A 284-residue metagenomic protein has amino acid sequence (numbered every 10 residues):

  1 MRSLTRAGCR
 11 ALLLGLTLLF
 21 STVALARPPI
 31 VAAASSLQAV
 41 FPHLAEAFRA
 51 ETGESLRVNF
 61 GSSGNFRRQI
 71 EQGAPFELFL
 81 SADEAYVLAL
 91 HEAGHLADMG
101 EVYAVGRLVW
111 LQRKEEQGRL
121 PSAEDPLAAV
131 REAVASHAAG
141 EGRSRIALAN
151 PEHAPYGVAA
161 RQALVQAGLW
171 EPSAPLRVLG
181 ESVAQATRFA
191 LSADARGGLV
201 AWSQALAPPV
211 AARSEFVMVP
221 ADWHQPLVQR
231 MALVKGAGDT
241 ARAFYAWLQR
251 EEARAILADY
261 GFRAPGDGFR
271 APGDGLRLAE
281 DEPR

Functional and structural regions predicted by a protein language model:
M1-L13: Bacterial N-terminal signal peptides that target proteins for export
R10-T22: Bacterial N-terminal signal peptides
R27-G53, R57-G64, R68-Q72, S81-E84 (+3 more regions): Exported/periplasmic ABC-transporter solute-binding proteins
